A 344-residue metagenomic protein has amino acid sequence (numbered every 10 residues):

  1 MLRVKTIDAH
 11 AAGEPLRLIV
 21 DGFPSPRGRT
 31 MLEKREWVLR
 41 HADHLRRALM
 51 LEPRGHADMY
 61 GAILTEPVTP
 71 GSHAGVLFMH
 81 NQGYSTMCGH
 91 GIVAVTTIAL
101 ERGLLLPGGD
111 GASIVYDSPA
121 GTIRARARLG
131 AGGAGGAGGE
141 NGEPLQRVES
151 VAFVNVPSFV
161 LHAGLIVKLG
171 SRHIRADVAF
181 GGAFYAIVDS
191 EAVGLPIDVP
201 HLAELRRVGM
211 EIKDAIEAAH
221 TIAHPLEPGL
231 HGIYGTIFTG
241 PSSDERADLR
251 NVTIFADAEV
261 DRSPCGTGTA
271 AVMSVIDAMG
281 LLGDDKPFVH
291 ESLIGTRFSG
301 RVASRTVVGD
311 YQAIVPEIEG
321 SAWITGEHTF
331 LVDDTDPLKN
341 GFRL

Functional and structural regions predicted by a protein language model:
M1-D177, A186, S190-L344: A glycine-rich beta-to-alpha transition motif near the start of alpha/beta enzyme domains, typified by
G182: Glycine-rich ThDP/TPP pyrophosphate-binding loop and its adjacent helix/strand module within ThDP-dependent enzymes
